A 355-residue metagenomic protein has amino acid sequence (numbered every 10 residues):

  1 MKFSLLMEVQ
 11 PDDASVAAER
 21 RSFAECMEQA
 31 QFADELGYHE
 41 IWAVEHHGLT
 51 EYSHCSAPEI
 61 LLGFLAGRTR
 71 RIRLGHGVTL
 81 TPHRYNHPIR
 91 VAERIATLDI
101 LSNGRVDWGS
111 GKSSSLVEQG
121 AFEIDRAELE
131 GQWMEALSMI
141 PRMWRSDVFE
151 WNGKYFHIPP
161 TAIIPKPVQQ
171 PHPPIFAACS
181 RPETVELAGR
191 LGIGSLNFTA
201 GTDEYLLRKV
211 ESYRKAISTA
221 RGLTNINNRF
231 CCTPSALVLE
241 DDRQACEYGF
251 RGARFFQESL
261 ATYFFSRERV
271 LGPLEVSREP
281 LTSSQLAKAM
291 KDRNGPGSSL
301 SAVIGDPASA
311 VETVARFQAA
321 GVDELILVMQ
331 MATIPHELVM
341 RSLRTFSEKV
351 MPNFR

Functional and structural regions predicted by a protein language model:
M1-F3, Y38-E40, T69-L74, L101-D107 (+6 more regions): Short, well-ordered coil/turn segments that N-cap beta-strands
M1-H76, Q170-P173: N-terminal beta1-alpha1-beta2 module of alpha/beta enzyme domains
M1-R21, L80-W151, Y155, S195-L207 (+2 more regions): Flexible, glycine-rich active-site loops centered on histidine and acidic residues that chelate a metal or position
L5-M7, A127-I163, E204-V322: An alpha-helical appendage that flanks or caps ligand/catalytic pockets
V9-F23, V78-I89, Q169-S180, A236-L239 (+1 more regions): Active-site mouth loops of central-metabolism enzymes
A33, G37, E45, L65 (+9 more regions): Conserved, mostly hydrophobic/aromatic
D34-E35, L62-R71, I95, D99-V106 (+4 more regions): Acidic (Asp/Glu)-rich catalytic clusters
E40-L65, L80-P82, S114, E118 (+2 more regions): Glycine-rich, proline-tolerant flexible connector loops at the mouths of alpha/beta enzymes
